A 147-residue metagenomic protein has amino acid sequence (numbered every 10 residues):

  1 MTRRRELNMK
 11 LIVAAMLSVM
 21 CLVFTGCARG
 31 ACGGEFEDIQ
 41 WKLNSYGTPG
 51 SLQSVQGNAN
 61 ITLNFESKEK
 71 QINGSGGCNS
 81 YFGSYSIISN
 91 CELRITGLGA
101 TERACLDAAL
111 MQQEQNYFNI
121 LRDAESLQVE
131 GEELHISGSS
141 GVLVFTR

Functional and structural regions predicted by a protein language model:
M1-T2, G26: Intrinsically disordered, low-complexity regions enriched in serine, threonine, proline and polar/charged residues
T2-I12: Positively charged n-region of N-terminal signal peptides that target proteins for export
L11-A15, Q71: Hydrophobic alpha-helical segments
A14-V23: Bacterial N-terminal signal peptides
L22-R147: Lipid interaction determinants
